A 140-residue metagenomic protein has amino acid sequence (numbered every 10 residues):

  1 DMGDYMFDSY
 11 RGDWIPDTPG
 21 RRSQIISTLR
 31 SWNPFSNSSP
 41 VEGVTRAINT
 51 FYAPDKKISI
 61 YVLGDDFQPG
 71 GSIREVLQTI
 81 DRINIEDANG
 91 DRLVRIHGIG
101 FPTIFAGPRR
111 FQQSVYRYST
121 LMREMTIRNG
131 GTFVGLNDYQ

Functional and structural regions predicted by a protein language model:
D1-D13, G43-R46, S59-L63, F101: Von Willebrand factor
D1-M6, P34-N37, A53, D65-G70 (+2 more regions): Solvent-exposed loop/turn segments at secondary-structure junctions within structured extracellular/periplasmic domains
D1-T28, T50-F51, I73-R74, P108-M122: Short beta-strand-loop
G3-M6, L29-S36, I48-D55, G64 (+2 more regions): Sec/Tat-exported extracytoplasmic proteins
P16-K57, G100-F105: Von Willebrand factor
S31-W32, D66-R128, V134-L136: VWA/integrin I-like adhesion module and closely mimicked acidic/polar interface patches used
D55-Y61, Q112: Short, charged low-complexity intrinsically disordered segments located at boundaries of structured domains
